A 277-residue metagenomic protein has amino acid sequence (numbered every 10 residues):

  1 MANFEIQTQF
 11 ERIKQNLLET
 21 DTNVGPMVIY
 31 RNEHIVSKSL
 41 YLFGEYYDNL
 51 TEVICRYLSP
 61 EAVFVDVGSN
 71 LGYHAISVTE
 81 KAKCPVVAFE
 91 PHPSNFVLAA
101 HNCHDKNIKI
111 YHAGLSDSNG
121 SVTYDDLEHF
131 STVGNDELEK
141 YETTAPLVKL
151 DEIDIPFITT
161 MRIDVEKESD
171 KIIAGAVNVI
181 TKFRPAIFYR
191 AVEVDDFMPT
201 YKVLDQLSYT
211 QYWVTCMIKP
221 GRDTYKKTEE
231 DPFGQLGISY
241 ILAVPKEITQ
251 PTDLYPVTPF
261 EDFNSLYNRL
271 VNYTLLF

Functional and structural regions predicted by a protein language model:
M1-F277: Phosphate/nucleotide-binding beta-alpha loop and adjacent structural elements of enzyme active sites
